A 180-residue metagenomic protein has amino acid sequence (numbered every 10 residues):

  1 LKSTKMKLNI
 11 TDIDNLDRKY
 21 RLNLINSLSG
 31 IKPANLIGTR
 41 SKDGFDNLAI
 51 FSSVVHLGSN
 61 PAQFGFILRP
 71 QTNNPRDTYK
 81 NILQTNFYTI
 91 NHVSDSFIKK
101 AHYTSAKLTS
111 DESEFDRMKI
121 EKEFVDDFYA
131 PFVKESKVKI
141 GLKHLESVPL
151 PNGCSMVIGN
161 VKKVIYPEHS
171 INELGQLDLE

Functional and structural regions predicted by a protein language model:
L1-K5: Short, Lys/Arg-enriched N-terminal segments with co-localized hydrophobic residues within the first ~10-30 amino acids
M6-E180: Basic, polyanion-binding surface patches
